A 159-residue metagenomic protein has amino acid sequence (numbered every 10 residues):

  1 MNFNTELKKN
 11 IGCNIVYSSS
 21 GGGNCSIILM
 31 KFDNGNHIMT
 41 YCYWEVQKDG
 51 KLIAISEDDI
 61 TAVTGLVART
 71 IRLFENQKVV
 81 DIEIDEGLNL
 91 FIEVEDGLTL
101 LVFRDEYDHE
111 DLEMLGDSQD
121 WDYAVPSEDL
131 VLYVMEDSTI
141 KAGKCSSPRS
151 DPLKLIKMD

Functional and structural regions predicted by a protein language model:
M1-D159: Surface-exposed, interaction-prone regions used to assemble/regulate multi-protein complexes
